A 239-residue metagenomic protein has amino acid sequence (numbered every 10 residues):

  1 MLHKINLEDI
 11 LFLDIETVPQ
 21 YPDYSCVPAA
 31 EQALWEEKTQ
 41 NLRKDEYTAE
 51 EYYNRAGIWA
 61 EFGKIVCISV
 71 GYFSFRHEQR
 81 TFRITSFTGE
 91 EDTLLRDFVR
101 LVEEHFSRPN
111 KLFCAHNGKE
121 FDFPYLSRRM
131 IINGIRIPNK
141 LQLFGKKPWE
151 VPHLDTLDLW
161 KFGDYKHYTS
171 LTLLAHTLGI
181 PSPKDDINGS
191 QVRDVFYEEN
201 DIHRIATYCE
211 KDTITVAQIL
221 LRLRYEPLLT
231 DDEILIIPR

Functional and structural regions predicted by a protein language model:
M1-G63, R76: Entry/capping segment at the start of metal-dependent catalytic domains with acidic active-site entry clusters
K4-E8, G63-G89, F106-T207, K211-T215 (+1 more regions): Metal-dependent phosphoesterase core characteristic of DEDDh/y 3'-5' exonuclease domains
E31, W35-T39, F98, L174-A175 (+1 more regions): Generic structural signal of hydrophobic/aromatic residues within well-ordered alpha-helices of folded domains
E90-L94: Short secondary-structure boundary/capping elements
L95-R108: Short, basic/hydrophobic alpha-helical segments
L235-R239: Acidic catalytic cores of enzymes that act on phosphate-bearing nucleotides/polynucleotides
